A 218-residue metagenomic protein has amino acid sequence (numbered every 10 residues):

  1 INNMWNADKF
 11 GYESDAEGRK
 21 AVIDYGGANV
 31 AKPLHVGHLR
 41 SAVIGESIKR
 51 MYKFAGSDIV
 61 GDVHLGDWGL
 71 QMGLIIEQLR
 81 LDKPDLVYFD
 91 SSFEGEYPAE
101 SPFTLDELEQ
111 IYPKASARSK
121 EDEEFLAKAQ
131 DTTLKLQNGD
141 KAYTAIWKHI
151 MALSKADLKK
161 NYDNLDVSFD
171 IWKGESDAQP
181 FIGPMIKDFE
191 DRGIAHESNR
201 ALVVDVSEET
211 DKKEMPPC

Functional and structural regions predicted by a protein language model:
I1-C218: NTP-dependent nucleotidyl-transfer catalytic core
